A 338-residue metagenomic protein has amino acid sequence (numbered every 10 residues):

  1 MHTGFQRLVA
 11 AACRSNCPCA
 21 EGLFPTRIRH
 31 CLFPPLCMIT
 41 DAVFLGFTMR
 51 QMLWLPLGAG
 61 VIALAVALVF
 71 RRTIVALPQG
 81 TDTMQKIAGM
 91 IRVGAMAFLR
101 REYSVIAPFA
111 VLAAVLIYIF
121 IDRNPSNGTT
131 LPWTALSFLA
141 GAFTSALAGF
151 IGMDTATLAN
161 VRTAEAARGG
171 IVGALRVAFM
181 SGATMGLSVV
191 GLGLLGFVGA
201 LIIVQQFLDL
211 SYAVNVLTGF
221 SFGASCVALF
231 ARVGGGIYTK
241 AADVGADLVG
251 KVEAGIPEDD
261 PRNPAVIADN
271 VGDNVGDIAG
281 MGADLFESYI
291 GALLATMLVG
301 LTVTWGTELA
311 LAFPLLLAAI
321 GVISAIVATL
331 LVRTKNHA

Functional and structural regions predicted by a protein language model:
R7: Cationic, low-complexity basic patches in intrinsically disordered or flexible, solvent-exposed regions
C19, R27-R50: Short, strongly hydrophobic alpha-helical membrane anchors
A42-A338: Hydrophobic, small-residue-rich transmembrane alpha-helices and their short perimembrane loops in multi-pass membrane
